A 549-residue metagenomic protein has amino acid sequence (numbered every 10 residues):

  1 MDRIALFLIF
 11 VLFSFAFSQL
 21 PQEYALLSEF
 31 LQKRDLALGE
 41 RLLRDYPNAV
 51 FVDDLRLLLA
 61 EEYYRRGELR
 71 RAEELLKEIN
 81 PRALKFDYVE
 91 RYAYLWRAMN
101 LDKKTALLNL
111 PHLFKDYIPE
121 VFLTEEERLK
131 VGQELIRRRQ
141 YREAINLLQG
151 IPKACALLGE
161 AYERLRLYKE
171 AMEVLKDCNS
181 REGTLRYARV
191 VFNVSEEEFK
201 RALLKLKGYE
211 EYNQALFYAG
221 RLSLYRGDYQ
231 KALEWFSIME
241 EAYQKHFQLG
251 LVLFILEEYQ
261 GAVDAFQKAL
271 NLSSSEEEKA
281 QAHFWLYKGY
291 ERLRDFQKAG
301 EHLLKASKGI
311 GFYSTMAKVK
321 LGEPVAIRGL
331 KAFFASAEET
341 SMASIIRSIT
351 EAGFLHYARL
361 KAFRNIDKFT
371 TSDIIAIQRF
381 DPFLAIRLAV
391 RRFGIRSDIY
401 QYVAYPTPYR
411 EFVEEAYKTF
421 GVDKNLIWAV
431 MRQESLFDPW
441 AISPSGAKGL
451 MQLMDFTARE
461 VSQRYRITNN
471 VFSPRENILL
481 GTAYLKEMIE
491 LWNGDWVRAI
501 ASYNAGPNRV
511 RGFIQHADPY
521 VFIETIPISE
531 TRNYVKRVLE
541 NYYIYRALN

Functional and structural regions predicted by a protein language model:
A16-E61, R65-G67, E74, V89-A93 (+4 more regions): N-terminal leader/linker segments that initiate helical-solenoid repeat arrays
Y24-S28, L58, Y92-W96, K130 (+7 more regions): "A position-specific structural signal for the A-helix of alpha-solenoid helical repeats
R34, G67, L101, R139 (+7 more regions): Residue-level detector of the short coil/turn that links helix A to helix B within each tetratricopeptide repeat
D35, A72, A144, A171 (+7 more regions): Single-residue signature of alpha-solenoid repeat helices
L43-D53, I79-E90, N109-L123, L148-A154 (+5 more regions): Short solvent-exposed coil/turn linkers within tandem alpha-helical repeat scaffolds
E61, Y168, K205-A219, L224-I238 (+10 more regions): Catalytic glycan-binding domains that act on GlcNAc-containing polysaccharides
N80-P81, K103-D116, K176-S180, E291 (+4 more regions): TPR/TPR-like (Sel1-like) alpha-helical repeat modules
